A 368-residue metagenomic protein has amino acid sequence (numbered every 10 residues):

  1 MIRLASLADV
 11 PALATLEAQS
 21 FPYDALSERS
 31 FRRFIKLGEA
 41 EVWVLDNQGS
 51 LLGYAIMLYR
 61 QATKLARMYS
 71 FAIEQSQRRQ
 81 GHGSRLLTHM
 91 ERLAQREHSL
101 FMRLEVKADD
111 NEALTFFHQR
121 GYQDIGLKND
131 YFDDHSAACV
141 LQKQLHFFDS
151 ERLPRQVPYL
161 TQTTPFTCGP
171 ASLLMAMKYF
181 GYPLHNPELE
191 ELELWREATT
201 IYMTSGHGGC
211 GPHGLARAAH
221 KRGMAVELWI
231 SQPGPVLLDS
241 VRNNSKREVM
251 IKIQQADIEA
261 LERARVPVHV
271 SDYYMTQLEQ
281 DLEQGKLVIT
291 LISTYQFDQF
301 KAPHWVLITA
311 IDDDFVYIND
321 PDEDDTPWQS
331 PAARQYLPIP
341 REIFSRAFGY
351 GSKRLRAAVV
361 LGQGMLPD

Functional and structural regions predicted by a protein language model:
L4-S76, L87-H89, L93, E97 (+2 more regions): Acetyl-CoA-dependent GNAT
A40, S136-V140, L355-R356: Short hydrophobic/aromatic beta-strand or adjacent loop that forms the aromatic wall/cage of a ligand/substrate-binding
S50, E74-T88, R96-E97, F101 (+2 more regions): Conserved glycine-rich acetyl-CoA-binding loop
L100, Q123, D314: Short acidic/polar active-site loop segments enriched in Thr and Asp
E105-V106, H118, Q123-V140: Conserved catalytic-core motifs of GNAT/GCN5-like acyltransferases
Q144-K246, S271-D272: Active-site-adjacent structural segments surrounding the nucleophilic cysteine of cysteine proteases and isopeptidases
D149-S150, E283, L287, Y295 (+2 more regions): Noncatalytic regulatory segments and standalone regulatory/sensor domains
N243-D320: Active-site-adjacent substructure of cysteine-protease-like catalytic cores
